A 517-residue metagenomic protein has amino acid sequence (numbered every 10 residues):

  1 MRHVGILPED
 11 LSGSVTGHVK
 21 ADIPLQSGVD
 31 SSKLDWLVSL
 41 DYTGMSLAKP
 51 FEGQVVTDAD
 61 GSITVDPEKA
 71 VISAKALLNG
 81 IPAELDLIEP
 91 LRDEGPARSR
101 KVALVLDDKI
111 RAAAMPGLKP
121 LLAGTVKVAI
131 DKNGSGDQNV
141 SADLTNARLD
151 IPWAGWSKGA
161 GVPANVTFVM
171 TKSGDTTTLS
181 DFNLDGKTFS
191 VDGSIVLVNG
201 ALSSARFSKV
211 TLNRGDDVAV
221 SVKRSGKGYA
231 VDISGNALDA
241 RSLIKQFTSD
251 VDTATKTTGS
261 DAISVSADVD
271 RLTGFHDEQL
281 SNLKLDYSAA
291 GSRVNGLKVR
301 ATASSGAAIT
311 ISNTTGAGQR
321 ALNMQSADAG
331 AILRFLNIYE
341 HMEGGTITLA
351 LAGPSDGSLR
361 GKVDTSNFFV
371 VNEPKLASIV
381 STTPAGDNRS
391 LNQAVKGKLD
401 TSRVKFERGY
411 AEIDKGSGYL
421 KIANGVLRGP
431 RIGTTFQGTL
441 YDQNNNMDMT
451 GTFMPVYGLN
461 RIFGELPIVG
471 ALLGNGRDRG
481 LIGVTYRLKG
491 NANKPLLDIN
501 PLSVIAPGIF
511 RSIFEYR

Functional and structural regions predicted by a protein language model:
M1-N79, L85-D181, G193-F406, E412-G416 (+1 more regions): Membrane-proximal interfacial segments on either side of biological membranes
